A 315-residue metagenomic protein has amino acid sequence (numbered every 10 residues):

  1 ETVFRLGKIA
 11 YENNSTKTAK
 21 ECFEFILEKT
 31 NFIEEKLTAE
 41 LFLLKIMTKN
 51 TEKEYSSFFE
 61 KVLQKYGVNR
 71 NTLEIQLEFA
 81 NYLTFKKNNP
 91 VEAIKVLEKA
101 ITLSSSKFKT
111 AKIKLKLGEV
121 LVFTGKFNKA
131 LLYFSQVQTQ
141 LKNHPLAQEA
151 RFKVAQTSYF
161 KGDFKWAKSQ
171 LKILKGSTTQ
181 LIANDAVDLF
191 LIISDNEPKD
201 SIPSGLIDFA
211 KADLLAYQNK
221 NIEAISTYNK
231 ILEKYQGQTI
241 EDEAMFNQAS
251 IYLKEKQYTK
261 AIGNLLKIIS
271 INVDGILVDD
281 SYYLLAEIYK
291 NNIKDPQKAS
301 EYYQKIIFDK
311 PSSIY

Functional and structural regions predicted by a protein language model:
E1-Y315: Acidic, polar-rich low-complexity tracts and alpha-helical solenoid repeat scaffolds
